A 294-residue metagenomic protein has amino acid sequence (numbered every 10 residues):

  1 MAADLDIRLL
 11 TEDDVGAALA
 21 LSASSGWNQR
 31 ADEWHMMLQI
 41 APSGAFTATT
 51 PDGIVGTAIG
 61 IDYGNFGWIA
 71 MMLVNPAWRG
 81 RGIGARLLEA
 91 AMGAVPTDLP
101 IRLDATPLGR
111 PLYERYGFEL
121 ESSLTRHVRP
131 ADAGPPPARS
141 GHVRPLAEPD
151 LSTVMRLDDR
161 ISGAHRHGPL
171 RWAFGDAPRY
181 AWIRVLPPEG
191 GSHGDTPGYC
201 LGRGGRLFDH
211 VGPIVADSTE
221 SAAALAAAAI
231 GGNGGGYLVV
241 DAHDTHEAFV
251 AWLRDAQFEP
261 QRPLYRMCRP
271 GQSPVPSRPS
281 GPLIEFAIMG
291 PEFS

Functional and structural regions predicted by a protein language model:
E12-V15, A20-D32, L157-G168, N233: Helix-loop element at the rim of GNAT/NAT acetyltransferase active sites that forms part of the acceptor-substrate
G16, F118-H210, E220-S221: Amide-forming acyltransferase catalytic core, primarily the GNAT-like/NAT-type and related acyltransferase folds
R30, M36-G56, W68, P100 (+2 more regions): A short helix-loop-beta-strand connector motif used in the catalytic cores of GNAT acetyltransferases and, in some
T47, D52-I61, F66-L73, S192-G204 (+1 more regions): Conserved beta-strand in the GNAT
V74, G80-G93, R115, S218-G231 (+1 more regions): Conserved acetyl-CoA-binding loop-helix of GNAT-fold acetyltransferases
A85-D104, L108-R110, S123-P130: Glycine/small-residue-rich loop that forms an oxyanion/phosphate-binding "nest" at active or ligand-binding sites
A105, Y116-G134, R203, P213 (+1 more regions): Active-site/acyl-donor-binding loops of N-acyltransferases
P197-R203, D209-A242: Flexible loop/N-cap segments at domain edges
